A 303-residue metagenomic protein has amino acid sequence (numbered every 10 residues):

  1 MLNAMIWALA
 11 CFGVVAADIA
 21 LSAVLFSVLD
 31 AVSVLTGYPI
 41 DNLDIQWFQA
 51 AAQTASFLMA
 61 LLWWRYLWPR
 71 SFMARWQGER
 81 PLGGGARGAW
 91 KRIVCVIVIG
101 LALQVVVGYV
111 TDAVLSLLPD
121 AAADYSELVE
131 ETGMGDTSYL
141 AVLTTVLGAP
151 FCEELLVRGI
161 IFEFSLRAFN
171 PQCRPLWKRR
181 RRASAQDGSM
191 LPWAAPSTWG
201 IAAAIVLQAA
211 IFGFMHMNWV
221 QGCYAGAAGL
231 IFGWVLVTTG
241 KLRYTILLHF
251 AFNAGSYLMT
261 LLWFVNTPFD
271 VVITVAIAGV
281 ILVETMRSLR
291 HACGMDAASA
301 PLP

Functional and structural regions predicted by a protein language model:
M1-G108, D112, S116, A254-P303: N-terminal, membrane-interfacial amphipathic/helix-forming hydrophobic leader that caps and precedes the first
D30-I45, F72-C152, F162-A195: Juxtamembrane helix-loop-helix connectors linking adjacent transmembrane helices in multi-pass membrane enzymes
Y66, R70, G133, G213-M217: Short, exposed beta-strand "edge-strand" segments with a Pro/Gly-rich flavor and a Y/T-containing core
D136-P303: Transmembrane helix-loop-helix hairpins at the membrane interface of multi-pass integral membrane proteins
